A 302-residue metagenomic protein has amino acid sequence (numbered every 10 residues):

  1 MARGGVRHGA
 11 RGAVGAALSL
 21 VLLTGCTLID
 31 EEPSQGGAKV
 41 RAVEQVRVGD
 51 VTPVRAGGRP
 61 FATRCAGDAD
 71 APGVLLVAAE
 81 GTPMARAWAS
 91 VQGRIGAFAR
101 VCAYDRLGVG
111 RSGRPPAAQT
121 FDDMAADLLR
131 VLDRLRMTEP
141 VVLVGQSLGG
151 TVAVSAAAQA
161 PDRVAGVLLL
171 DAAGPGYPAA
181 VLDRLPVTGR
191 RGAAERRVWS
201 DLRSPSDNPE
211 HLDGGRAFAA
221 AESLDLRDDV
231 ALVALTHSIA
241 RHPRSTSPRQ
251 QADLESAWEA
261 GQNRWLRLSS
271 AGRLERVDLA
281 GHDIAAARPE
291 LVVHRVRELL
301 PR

Functional and structural regions predicted by a protein language model:
L22-G25: C-terminal motif of bacterial Sec signal peptides marking the signal peptidase cleavage site
T27-D30: Bacterial signal peptide processing site
G57-R111: Conserved HGGG/HGGXW glycine-rich cap/lid loop of the alpha/beta-hydrolase fold
A103-V142: Active-site loop/oxyanion-hole signature of alpha/beta-hydrolase fold enzymes
T138-Y177: Conserved hydrolase catalytic core segment
L168-P209: Flexible "cap/lid" loop of the alpha/beta hydrolase fold
T246-D278: Conserved loop-alpha-helix segment in the C-terminal half of the alpha/beta-hydrolase fold that carries the catalytic
S270-R302: Catalytic active-site module of serine/aspartate enzymes centered on a nucleophile-bearing elbow/loop
